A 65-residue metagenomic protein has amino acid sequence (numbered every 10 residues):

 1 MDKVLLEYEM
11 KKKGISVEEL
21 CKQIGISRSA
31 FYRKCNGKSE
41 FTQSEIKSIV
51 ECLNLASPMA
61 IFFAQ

Functional and structural regions predicted by a protein language model:
M1-I15: A short, Lys/Arg-rich alpha-helix, primarily the initiator
L6, L20, L53-L55: Generic leucine side-chain signal with a strong bias for well-ordered alpha-helical environments
E7, E18, K47: Residues within the helices of the helix-turn-helix
M10, C21, V50: The alpha-helix within a helix-turn-helix
G14-Y32: Short alpha-helical DNA-recognition segment
K38-V50: Short, basic-rich loop-to-helix N-cap that marks the start of a DNA-contacting helix
N54-Q65: Short C-terminal boundary/hinge segments that cap the last helix of small helical domains
